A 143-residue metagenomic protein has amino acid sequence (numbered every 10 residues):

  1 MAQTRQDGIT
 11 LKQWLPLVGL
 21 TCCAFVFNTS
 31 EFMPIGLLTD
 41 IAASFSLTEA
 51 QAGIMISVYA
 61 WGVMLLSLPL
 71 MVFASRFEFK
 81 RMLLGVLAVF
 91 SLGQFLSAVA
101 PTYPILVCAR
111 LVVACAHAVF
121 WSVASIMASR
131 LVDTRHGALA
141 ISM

Functional and structural regions predicted by a protein language model:
Q13-W14, V99-A109: Helix-loop junctions at membrane interfaces in 12-TM secondary transporters
P16, F79, T134-A138: Cytoplasm-facing, short amphipathic helices at loop-to-helix transitions on the intracellular side of 12-TM secondary
P16-A52, L65-L70: Extracytoplasmic
N28, F32, A98, A114-S122: Small-residue-rich segments within alpha-helical transmembrane domains of MFS-like 12-TM solute carriers
S30, Y59-L66, G93, A116: MFS transmembrane alpha-helix packing/gate-lining sites
S44-F45, R76, M127-V132: Helix-to-coil boundary motifs at intracellular loop junctions of multi-pass secondary transporters
L65-P104: Conserved MFS/SLC helix-loop-helix module at the cytosolic interface between two early adjacent transmembrane helices
Y103, A109-M143: Cytoplasmic helix-loop-helix junction between adjacent transmembrane helices in 12-TM secondary transporters
